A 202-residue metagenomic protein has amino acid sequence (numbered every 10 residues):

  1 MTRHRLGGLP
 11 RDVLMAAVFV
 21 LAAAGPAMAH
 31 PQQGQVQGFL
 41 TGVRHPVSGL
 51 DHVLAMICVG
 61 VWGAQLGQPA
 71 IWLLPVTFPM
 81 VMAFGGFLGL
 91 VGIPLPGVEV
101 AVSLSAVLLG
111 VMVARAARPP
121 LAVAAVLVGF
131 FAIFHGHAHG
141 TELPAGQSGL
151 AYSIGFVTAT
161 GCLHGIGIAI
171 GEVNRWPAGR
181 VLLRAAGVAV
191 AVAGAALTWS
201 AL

Functional and structural regions predicted by a protein language model:
T2-F19, A24-L202: Membrane metalloprotein/metal-transporter helix-bundle signature
